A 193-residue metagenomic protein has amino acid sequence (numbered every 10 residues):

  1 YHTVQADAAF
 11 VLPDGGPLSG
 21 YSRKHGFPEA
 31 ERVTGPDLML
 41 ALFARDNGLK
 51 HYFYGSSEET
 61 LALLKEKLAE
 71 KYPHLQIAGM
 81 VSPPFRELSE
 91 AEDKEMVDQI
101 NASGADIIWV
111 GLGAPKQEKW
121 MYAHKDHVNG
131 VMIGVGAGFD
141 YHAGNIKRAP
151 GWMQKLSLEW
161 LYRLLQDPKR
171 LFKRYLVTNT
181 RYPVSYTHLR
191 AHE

Functional and structural regions predicted by a protein language model:
Y1-D7, K24-F27: Glycine-rich loop at the start of a catalytic domain that most often binds anionic cofactors/ligands
D7-G16: Active-site cofactor/substrate anionic-group-binding motifs, chiefly glycine- and Lys/Arg-rich phosphate-binding loops
L18-G20, K116, G138-A143: Short gly/pro/ser/thr-enriched loop/turn and capping motifs at secondary-structure boundaries
S19-Q99, S103: Conserved beta-alpha
P83-L88, G130-Y162: Short, flexible loop segments at boundaries between secondary-structure elements
D93-N129: A contiguous pocket-lining binding segment that forms or flanks enzyme active sites
R163-S185: A charged, well-structured terminal subsegment
T187-E193: Conserved small/polar residues in nucleotide/adenosyl-binding loops
